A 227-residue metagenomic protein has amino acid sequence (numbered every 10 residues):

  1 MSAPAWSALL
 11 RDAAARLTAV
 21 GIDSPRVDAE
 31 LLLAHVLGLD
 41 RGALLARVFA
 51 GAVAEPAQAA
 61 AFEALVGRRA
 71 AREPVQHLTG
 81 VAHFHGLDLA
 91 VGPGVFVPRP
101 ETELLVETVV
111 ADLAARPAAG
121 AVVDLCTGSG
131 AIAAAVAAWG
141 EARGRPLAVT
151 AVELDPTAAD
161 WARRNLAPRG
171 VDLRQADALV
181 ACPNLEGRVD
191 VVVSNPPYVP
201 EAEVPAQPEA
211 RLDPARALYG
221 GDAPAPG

Functional and structural regions predicted by a protein language model:
M1-P25: Non-catalytic nucleic-acid substrate-recognition regions in nucleic-acid-modifying enzymes
A15-A19, R68, W139, N165: Amphipathic alpha-helical regulatory segments at dimerization interfaces that relay allosteric signals between sensory
R26, L33-A111: Conserved AdoMet
L32-L33, A133: Short alpha-helical scaffolding segments that buttress acidic/His motifs in well-ordered protein cores
Q58, L154, R174, P226-G227: Soluble or luminal CAZymes and related metallo-dependent hydrolases
P98, G128, P224-P226: Short glycine/threonine-rich catalytic loop with a Thr-x-Gly-x-Asp
P100-P208: Conserved SAM/SAH cofactor-binding pocket of Class I
P197-G227: Mobile active-site "lid"/loop adjacent to the S-adenosyl-L-methionine
